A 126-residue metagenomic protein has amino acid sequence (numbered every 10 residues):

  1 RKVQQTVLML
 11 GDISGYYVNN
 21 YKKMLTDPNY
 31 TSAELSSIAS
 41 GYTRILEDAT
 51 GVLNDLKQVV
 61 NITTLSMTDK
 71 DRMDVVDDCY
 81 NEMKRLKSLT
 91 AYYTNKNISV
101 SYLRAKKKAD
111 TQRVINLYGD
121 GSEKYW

Functional and structural regions predicted by a protein language model:
R1, R44, R72, R85 (+2 more regions): Arginine residue identity/basic-tract feature
R1-M9: N-terminal Sec/ER secretory leader and immediately downstream segment of secreted/extracellular precursors
Q4-Q5, Q58, Q112: Residue-identity detector for glutamine
T6, E82, L86-L89, Y93-K96 (+1 more regions): Long, heptad-repeat alpha-helical coiled-coil segments that mediate oligomerization and form fibrous "stalk/rod"
M9-E82, L86-L89: Extended amphipathic alpha-helical interaction segments
Y93-W126: A cross-kingdom marker for long, charged
